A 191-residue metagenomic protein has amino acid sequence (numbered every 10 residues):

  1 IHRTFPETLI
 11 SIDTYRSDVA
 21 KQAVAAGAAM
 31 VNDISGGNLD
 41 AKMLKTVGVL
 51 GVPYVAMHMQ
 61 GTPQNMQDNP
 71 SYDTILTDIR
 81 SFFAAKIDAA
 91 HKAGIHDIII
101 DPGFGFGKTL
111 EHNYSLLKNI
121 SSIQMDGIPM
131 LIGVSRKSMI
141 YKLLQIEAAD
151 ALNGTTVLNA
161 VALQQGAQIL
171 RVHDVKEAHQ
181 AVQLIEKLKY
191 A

Functional and structural regions predicted by a protein language model:
H2-T4, L9, T14-D18, V24-A25 (+2 more regions): Active-site-adjacent loop and "lid" segments of alpha/beta metabolic enzymes
I95: Catalytic core regions of nucleotide second-messenger enzymes
F104: Active-site metal-binding loops of divalent metal-dependent hydrolases
